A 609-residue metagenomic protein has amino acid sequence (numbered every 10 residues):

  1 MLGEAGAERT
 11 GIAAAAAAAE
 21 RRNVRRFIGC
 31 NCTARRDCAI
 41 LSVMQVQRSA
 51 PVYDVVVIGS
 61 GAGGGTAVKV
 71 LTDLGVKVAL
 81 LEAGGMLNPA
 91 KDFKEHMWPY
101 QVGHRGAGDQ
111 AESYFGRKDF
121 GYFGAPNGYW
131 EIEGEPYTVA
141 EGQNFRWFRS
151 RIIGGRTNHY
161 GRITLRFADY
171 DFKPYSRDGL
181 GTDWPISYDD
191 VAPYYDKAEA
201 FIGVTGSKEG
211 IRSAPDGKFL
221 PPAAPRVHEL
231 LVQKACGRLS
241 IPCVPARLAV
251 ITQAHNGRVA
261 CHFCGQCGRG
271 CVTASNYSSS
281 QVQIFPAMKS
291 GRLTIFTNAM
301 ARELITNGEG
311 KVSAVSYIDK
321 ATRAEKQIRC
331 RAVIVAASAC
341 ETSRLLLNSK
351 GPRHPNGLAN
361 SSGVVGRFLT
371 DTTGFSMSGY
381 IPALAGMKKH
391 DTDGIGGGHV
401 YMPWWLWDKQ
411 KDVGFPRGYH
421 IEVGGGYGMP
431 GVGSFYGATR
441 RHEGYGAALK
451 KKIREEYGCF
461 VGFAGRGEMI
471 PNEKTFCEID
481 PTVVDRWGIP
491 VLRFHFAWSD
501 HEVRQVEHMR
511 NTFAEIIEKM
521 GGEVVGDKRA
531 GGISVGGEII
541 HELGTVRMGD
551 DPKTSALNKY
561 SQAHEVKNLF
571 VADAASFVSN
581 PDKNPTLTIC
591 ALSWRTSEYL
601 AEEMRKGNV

Functional and structural regions predicted by a protein language model:
E8-V24: Short alpha-helix boundary/capping segments
M44-V52: A short, basic/flexible loop-to-alpha-helix module at the beginning of a structural domain
V55-L80: N-terminal Rossmann-like FAD-binding beta1-loop-alpha1 element of flavoenzymes
D73, K77-H104, S290, E303-T306 (+4 more regions): Glycine-rich loop(s) and the adjacent beta-strand/alpha-helix scaffold that form part
H104-E131, P136-R146, R151, N158-R166 (+3 more regions): Conserved redox-cofactor binding core of oxidoreductases
N127-R149, I153-R156, Y160-G161, R166 (+6 more regions): FAD cofactor-binding and catalytic pocket of flavoenzymes
P245-A249, A260-C267, F296, R302-N307 (+4 more regions): A glycine-rich dinucleotide-binding beta-alpha-beta segment and adjacent secondary-structure elements that constitute
S579-S597: A conserved FAD-binding loop/helix module that cradles the flavin
